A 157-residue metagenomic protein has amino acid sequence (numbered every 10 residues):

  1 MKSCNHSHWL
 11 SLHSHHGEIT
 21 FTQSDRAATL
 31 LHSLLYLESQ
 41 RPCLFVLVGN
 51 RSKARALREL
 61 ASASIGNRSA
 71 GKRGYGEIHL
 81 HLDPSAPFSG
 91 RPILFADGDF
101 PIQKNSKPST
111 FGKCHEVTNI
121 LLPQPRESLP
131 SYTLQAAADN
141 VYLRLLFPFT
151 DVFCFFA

Functional and structural regions predicted by a protein language model:
M1-A157: N-terminal switch/interaction subdomains of large nucleotide-dependent motors and GTPases
